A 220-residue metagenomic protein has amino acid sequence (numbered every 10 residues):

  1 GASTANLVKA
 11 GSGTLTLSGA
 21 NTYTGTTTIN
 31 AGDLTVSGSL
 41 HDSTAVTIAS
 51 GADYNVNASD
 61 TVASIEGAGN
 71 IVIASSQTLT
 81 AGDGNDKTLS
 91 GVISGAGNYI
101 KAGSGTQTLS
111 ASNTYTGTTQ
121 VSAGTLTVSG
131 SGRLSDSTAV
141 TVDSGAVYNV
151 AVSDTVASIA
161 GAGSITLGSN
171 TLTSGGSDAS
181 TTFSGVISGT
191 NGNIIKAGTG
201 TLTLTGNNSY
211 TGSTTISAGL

Functional and structural regions predicted by a protein language model:
G1-T4, T16-N70, D86-S90, S94 (+5 more regions): Surface-exposed loop/turn positions within long extracellular repeat scaffolds, especially the passenger domains
V72-I73, T166: Extracellular, cysteine-rich, disulfide-stabilized repeat modules with beta-strand cores
N98: Internal catalytic-core helix/loop-beta-alpha segment that presents or stabilizes conserved functional determinants
